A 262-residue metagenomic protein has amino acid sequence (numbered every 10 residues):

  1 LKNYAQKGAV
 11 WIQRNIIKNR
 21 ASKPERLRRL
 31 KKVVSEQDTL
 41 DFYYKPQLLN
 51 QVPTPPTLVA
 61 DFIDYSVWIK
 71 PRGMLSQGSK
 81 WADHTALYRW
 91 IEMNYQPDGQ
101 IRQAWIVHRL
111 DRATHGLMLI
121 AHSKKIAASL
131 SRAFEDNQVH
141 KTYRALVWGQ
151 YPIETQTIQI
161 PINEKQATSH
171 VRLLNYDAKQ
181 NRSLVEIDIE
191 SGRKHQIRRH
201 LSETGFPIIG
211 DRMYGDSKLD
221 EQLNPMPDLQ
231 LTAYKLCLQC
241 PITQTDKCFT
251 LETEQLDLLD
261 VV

Functional and structural regions predicted by a protein language model:
K2-K7, L173, K179-R182, E190 (+1 more regions): Pseudouridine synthases involved in rRNA/tRNA modification
K2-T168, Y176-A178, L258: RNA pseudouridine synthases
T39-D41, L119, R144, H170 (+3 more regions): Beta-strand secondary-structure signal
R72, E190-S191: Active-site acidic-Proline motif in GNAT/NAT acetyltransferases
A86, T114, S169, S183 (+2 more regions): Ser/Thr-centric signal marking residues that sit in or immediately flank functional binding/regulatory motifs
Q103, R182-V185: Short S/T/G- and acidic-enriched coil/turn segments that sit immediately N-terminal to beta-strands in beta-sandwich
W148, E186-E190: A structural micro-motif recognizing beta-strand termini and the immediately following turn/loop segments
